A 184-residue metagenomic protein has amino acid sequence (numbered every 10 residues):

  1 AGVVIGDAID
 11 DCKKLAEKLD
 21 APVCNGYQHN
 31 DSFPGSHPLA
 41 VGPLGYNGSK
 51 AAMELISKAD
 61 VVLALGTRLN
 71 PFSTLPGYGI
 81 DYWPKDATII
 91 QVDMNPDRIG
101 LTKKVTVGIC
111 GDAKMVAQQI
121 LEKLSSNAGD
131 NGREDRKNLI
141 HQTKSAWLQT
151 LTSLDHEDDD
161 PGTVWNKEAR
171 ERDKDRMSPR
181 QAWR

Functional and structural regions predicted by a protein language model:
A1-A59: Anionic-ligand anchoring segments at beta-strand to alpha-helix junctions in alpha/beta enzyme folds, i.e., glycine
A1-A8, P71, M177-Q181: Active-site glycine- and acidic-residue-rich loops that bind and position anionic ligands or nucleotide-like cofactors
V3-I5, N30, L69-P71, R98 (+1 more regions): Glycine-rich nucleotide phosphate-binding loop and flanking beta-alpha elements of Rossmann-like dinucleotide-binding
G6-I9, P34-G35, F72-L75, L101 (+1 more regions): Short glycine-/acidic-enriched loop or helix-start segments at secondary-structure transitions that form or flank
I9-D20, G77-Y82, V107-G108, S125: Short, solvent-exposed amphipathic alpha-helical segments in soluble enzyme and RNA/protein-processing domains
C24-G26, A64-L65, Q91, I109-G111: General beta-strand structural signal in soluble alpha/beta enzymes
G45-R98: Phosphate/diphosphate-binding loops
D86-R184: Phosphate/pyrophosphate-binding active-site segments
